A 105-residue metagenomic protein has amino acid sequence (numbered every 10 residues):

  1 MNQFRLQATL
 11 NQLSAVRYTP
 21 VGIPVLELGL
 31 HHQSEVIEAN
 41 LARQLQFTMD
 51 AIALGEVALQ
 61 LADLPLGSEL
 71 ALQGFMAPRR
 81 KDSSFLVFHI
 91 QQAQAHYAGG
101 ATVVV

Functional and structural regions predicted by a protein language model:
M1-V105: Single-stranded nucleic acid-binding surfaces, predominantly the OB-fold ssDNA-binding core
